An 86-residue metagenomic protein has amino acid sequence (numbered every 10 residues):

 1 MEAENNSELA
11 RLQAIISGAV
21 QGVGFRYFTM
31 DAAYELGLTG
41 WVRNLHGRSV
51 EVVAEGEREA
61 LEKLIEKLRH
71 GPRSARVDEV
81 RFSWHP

Functional and structural regions predicted by a protein language model:
M1-P86: Intrinsically disordered, low-complexity, mixed-charge
